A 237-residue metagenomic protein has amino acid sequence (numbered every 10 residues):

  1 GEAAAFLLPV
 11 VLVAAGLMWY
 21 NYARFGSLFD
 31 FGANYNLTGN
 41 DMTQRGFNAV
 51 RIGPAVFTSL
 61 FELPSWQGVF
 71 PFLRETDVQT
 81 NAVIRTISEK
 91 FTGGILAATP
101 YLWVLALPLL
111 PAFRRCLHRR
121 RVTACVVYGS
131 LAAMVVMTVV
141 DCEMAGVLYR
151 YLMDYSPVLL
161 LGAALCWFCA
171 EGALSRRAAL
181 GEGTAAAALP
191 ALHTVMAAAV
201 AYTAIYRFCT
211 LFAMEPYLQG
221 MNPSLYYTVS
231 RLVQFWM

Functional and structural regions predicted by a protein language model:
G1, L109-A124, A163-A198: Membrane-interface junctions at the ends of membrane-embedded or membrane-associated helices
G1-W19, H193-Y202: Hydrophobic alpha-helical membrane-interfacial segments at the cytosolic entry of transmembrane helices
F6, V10-Q67, Y217-S224: Juxtamembrane membrane-water interface segments immediately following transmembrane helices in multi-pass
L8-V11, L117-D141: Transmembrane alpha-helix segments characteristic of polytopic inner-membrane glycan-assembly/cell-envelope
M18-N21, A82, G129-L148, I205-A213: Transmembrane-helix signature of polytopic, lipid-linked glycan biosynthesis machinery
Y22-F25, K90, G94, V140-S156 (+1 more regions): Membrane-interface catalytic loops of GT-C/OST-like multi-pass glycosylation enzymes that act
A82, T86-I87, G93-R121, L160-A163: Hydrophobic, aromatic-rich transmembrane alpha-helices and their immediate juxtamembrane boundary segments
R177-M237: Transmembrane helical bundles and short interhelical boundary loops of multi-pass, membrane-embedded
